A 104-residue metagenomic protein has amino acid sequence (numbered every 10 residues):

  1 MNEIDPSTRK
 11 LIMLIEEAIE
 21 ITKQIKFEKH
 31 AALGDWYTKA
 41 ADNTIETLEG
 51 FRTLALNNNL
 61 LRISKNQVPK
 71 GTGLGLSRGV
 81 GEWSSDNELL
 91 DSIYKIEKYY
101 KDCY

Functional and structural regions predicted by a protein language model:
M1-K39, Y100: Short terminal alpha-helical segments
R9-I19, D42-E49, T53, N87-L90 (+2 more regions): Generic structural signal for well-ordered, non-transmembrane alpha-helical segments in soluble/cytosolic regions
I21-G73: Amphipathic alpha-helical interaction modules
Q67-Y104: Amphipathic alpha-helical binding modules
